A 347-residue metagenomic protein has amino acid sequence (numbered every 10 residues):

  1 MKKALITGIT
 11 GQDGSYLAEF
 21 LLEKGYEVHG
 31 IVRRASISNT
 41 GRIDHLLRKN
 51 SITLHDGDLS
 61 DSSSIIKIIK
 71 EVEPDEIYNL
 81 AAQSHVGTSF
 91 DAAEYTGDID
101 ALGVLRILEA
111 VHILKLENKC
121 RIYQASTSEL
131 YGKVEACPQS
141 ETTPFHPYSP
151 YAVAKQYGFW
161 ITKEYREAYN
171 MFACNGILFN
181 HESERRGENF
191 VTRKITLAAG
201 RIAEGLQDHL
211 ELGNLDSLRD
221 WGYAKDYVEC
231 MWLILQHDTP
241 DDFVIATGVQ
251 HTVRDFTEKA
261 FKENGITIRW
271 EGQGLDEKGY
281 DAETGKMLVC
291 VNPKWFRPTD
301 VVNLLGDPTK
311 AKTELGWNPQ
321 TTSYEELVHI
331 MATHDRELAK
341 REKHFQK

Functional and structural regions predicted by a protein language model:
M1-H181, K225, M231, L235 (+3 more regions): N-terminal Rossmann-like NAD(P)+-binding domain of SDR-like oxidoreductases, especially those catalyzing
E23, G30, G57-S60, S64 (+2 more regions): C-terminal substrate-binding subdomain of Rossmann-fold SDR/epimerase-dehydratase oxidoreductases
